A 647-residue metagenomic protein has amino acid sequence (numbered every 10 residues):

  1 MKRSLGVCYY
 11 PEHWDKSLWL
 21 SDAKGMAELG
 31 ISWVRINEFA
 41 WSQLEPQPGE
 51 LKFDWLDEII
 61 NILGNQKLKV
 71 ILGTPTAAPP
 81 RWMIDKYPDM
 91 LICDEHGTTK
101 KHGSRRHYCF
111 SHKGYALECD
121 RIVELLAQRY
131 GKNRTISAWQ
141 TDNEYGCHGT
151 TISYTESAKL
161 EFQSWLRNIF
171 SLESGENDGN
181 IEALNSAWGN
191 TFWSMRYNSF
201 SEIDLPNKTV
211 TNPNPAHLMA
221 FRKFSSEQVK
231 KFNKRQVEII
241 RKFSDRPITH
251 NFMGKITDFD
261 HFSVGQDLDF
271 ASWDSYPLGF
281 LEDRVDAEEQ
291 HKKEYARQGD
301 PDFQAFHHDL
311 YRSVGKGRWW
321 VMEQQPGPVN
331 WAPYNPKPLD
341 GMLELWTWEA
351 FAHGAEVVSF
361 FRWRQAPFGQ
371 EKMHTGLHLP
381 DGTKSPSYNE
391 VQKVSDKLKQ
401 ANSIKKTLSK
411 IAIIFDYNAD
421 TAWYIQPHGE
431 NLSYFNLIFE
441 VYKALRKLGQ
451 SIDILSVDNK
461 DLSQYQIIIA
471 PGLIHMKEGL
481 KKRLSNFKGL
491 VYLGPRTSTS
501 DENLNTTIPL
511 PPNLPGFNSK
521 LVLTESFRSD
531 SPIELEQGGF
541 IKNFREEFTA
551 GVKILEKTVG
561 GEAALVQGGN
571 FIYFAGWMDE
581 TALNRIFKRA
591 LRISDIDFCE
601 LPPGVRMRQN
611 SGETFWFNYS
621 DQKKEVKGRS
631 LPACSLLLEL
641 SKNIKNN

Functional and structural regions predicted by a protein language model:
S4-K16, N37-W55, K101-D120, Y145 (+8 more regions): The substrate-binding groove and active-site-proximal loops of carbohydrate-active enzymes, especially glycoside
V7, M26, V34, L63 (+10 more regions): Conserved, mostly hydrophobic/aromatic
H13-E28, C119-L125, M253-S263, L339-W348: Short, acidic/polar
L20-T99, L125-A127, F232-F243, H475: Aromatic-lined substrate-binding rim segments of carbohydrate-active enzymes
H96-L310: Polysaccharide-binding and catalytic clefts of secreted carbohydrate-active enzymes
T249-F435, E440, L521-E536, L555: Hydrophobic targeting/anchoring helices
E440-L462: A short, well-structured beta->alpha microelement
G472-N647: A conserved amphipathic helix/loop scaffold that creates a polar/acidic microenvironment used either to coordinate
